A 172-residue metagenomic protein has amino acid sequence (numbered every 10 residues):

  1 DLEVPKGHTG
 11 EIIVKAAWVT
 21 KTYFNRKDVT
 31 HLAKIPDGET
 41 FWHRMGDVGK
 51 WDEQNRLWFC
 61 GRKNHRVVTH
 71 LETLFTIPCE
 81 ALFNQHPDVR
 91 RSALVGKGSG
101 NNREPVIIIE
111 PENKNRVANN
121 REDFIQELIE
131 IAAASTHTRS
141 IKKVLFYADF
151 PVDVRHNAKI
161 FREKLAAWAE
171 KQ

Functional and structural regions predicted by a protein language model:
L2-H70, Q85: Conserved ATP-binding/catalytic segment of the ANL
T9, T40, Q54, N64 (+4 more regions): Active-site lining segments that contact anionic ligands and/or coordinate catalytic metals
V19, A33-K34, R56-N84, I108-N119 (+1 more regions): Adenylate-forming
G46-V48, Q85-E112, K142: C-terminal boundary motif of the adenylate-forming
R56-C60, H65-R66, R91, N102-E104 (+2 more regions): AMP-dependent adenylate-forming
A93-G96, I129-Q172: Conserved C-terminal "lid"/linker of ANL adenylate-forming enzymes
N120-A132: Short amphipathic alpha-helices in soluble, non-transmembrane regions that often serve as interface/regulatory elements
